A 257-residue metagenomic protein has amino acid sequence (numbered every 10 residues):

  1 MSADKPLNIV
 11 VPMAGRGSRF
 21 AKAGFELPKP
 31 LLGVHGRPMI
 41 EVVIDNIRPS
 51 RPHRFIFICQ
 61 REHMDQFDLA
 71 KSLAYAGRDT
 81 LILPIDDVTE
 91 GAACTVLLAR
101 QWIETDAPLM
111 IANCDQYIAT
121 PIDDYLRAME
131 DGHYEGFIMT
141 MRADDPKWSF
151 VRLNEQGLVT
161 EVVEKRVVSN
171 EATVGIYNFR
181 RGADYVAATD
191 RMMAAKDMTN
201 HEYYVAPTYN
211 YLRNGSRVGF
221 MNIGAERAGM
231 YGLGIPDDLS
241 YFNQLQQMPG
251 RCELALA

Functional and structural regions predicted by a protein language model:
M1-V11, R19, G33, R37-I111: Conserved N-terminal catalytic core of the sugar/cofactor nucleotidyltransferase
S2-I9, T160, T173-A257: Conserved alpha/beta core of the MobA/IspD/sugar-nucleotide pyrophosphorylase nucleotidyltransferase superfamily
R16-K22: Short acidic/His/Gly/Ser-rich catalytic and metal-binding motifs that mark active-site loops of diverse hydrolases
F25-P30: Short alpha-helical oligomerization interface
L31, I82, G136-F137, V218-N222 (+1 more regions): Conserved beta-strand scaffold positions in the cores of enzyme catalytic domains, especially in NTP/NDP-utilizing
L97-L98, D124, T208, Y241: Alpha-helical elements of Rossmann-like donor-binding domains used by nucleotide-donor carbohydrate transfer enzymes
N113-Y117: The conserved acidic donor/metal-binding loop of glycosyltransferases
I118-K196: Conserved core of the sugar-phosphate nucleotidyltransferase
